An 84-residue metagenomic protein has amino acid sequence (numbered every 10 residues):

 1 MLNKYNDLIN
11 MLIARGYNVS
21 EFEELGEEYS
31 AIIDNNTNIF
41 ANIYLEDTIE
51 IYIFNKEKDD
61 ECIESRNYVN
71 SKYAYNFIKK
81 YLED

Functional and structural regions predicted by a protein language model:
M1-D34, K56-R66, S71: Negatively charged, low-complexity tracts enriched in Asp/Glu with abundant Ser/Thr
L2, K80-D84: Short acidic DE-rich linear segments
N38-N76: Intrinsically disordered, low-complexity regulatory segments enriched in Ser/Thr/Pro and charged residues
